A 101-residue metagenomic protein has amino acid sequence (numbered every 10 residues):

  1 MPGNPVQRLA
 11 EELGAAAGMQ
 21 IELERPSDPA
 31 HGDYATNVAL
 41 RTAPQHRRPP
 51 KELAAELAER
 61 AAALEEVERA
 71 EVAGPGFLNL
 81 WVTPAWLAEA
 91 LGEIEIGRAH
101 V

Functional and structural regions predicted by a protein language model:
M1-R98: N-terminal alpha-helical targeting/anchoring segments
